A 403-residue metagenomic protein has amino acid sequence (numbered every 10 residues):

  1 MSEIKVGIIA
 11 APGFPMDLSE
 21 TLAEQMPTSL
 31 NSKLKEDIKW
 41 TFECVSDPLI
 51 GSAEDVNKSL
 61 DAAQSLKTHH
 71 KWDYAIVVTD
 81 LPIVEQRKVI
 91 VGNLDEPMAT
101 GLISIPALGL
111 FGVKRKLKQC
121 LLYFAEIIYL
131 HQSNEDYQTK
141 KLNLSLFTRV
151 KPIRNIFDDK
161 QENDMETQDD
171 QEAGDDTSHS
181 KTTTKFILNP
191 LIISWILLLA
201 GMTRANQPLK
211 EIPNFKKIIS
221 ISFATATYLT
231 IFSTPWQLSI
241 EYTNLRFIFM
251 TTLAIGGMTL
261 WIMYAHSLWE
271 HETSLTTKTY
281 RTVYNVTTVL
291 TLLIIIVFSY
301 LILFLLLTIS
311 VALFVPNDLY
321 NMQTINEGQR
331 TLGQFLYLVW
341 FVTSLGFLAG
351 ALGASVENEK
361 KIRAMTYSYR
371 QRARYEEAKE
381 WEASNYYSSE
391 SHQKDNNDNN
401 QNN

Functional and structural regions predicted by a protein language model:
M1-L142: Soluble N-terminal domains of membrane-associated systems
K5, I38, F42, G51 (+10 more regions): Amphipathic, alpha-helical segments enriched in basic
P15-L30, S194-I212, Q237-T259: Short secondary-structure boundary segments
A63-L66, I153, F215: Generic structural signal of hydrophobic/aromatic residues within well-ordered alpha-helices of folded domains
G112-T183: Conserved, well-structured core segments that form the ligand-binding/active-site neighborhood of functional domains
D158-E172, P190-R204, W236-N244, T279-L293: Hydrophobic alpha-helical transmembrane segments
N163-A226: Cytosolic-side membrane-insertion boundary helix
L229-N403: Generic detector of multi-pass transmembrane helix bundles and their immediately adjacent loops in polytopic membrane
